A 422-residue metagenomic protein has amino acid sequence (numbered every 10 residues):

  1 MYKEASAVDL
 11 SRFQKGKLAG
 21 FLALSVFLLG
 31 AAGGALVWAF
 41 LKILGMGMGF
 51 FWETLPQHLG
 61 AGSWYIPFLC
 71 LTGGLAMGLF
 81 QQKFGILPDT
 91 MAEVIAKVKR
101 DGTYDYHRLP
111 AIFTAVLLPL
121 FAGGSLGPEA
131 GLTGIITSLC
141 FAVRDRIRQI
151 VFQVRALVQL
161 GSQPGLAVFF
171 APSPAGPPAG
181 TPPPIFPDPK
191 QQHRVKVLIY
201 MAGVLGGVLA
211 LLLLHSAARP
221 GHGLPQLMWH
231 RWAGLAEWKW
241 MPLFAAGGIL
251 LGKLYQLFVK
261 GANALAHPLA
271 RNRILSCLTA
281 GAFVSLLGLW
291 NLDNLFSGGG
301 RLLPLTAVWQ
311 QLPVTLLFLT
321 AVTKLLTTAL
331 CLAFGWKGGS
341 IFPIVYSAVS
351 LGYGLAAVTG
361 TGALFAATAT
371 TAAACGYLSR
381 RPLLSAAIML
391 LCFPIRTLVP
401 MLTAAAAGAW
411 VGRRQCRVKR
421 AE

Functional and structural regions predicted by a protein language model:
M1-E422: Alpha-helical transmembrane segments and immediately membrane-proximal extracytoplasmic
